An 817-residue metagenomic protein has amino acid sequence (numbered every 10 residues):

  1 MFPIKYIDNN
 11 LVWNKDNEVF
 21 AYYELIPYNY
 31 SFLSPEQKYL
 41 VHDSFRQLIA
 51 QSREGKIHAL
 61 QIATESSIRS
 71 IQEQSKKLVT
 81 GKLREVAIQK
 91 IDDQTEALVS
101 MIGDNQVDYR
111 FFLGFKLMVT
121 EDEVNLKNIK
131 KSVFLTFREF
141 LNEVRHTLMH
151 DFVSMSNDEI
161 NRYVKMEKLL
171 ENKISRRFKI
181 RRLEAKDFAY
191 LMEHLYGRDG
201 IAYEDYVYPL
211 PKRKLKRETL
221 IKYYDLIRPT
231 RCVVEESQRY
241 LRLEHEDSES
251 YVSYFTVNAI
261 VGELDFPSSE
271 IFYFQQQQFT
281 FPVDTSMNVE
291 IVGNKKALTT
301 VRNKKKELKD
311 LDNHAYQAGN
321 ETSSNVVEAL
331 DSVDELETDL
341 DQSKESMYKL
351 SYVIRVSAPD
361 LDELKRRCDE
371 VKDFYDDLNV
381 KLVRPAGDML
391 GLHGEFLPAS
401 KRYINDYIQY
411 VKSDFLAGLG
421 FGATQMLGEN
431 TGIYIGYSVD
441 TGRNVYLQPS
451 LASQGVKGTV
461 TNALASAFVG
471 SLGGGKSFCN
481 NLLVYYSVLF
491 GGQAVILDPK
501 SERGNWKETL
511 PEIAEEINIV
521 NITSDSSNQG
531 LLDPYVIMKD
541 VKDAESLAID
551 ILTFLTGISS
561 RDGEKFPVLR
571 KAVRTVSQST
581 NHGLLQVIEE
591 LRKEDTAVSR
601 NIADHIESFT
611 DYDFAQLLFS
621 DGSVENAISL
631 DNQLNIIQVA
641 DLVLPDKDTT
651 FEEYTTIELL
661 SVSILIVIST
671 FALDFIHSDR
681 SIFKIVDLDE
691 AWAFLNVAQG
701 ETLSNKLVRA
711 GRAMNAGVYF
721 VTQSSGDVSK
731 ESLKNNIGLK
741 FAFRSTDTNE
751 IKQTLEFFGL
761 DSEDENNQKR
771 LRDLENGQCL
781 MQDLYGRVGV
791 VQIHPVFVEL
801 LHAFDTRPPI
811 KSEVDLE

Functional and structural regions predicted by a protein language model:
M1-Y410, G420-F421: Extended, folded cores of ATP/NTP-driven motor/assembly subunits in large transport and secretion machines
P35-R53, Q276-F279, V292-T299, V380-K381 (+5 more regions): P-loop NTPase motor domains
R53-K56, Y109, F490-G492, I517 (+3 more regions): Short glycine-/polar-rich loops that comprise or flank the Walker A/P-loop and associated switch/sensor motifs
L60-S75, G81-K82, D92, I102 (+1 more regions): Switch/coupling segment of Walker-type NTPase motor domains
S100-M101, D540-H582, S729-E817: P-loop NTPase motor core of the ASCE superfamily
N125, V439-V445, S450-A452, K457-G470 (+3 more regions): Charge-patterned, long linear interaction tracts outside catalytic cores
V133-E167, S466-G475, E658-I666, L801-E817: Short, cationic low-complexity segments
D312-H314, S450-V484, L497-G504, V520-S526 (+2 more regions): Conserved P-loop NTPase motor cores
